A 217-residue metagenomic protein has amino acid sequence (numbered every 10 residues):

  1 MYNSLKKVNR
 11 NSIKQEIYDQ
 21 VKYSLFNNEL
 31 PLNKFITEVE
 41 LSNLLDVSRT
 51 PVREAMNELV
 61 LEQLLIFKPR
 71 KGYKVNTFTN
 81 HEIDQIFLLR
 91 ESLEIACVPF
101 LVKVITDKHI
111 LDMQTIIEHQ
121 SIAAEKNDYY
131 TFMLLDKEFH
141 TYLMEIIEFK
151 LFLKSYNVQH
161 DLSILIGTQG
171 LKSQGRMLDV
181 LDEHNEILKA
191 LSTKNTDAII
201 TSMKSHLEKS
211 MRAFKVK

Functional and structural regions predicted by a protein language model:
M1-K103, K108-H109, M211, K215-K217: Short linear motifs at protein or domain termini
S12, I110-L111, G175-L178: Short helix-capping and inter-helix turn/linker motifs at the boundaries of alpha-helical repeat units
K14, F26, F139, M177-L181 (+2 more regions): Anionic, Ser/Thr-rich low-complexity intrinsically disordered regions
L61, L65-I66, Q159-D161, G175-M177: Mobile beta-alpha loop/short-helix "lid" or hinge segments that flank ligand
I86, V98, D107-T168, D182-E186 (+2 more regions): Conserved amphipathic alpha-helical segments that form helical-bundle/coiled-coil interaction surfaces
V102-K103, E148, K172-S173: Short helix-capping/hinge motifs at transmembrane helix termini and TM-loop junctions
S163-Q174, M211-K215: Short amphipathic alpha-helical interaction/hinge segments
L191-K194: Conserved short acidic donor-positioning loop in nucleotide-sugar-dependent glycosyltransferases
